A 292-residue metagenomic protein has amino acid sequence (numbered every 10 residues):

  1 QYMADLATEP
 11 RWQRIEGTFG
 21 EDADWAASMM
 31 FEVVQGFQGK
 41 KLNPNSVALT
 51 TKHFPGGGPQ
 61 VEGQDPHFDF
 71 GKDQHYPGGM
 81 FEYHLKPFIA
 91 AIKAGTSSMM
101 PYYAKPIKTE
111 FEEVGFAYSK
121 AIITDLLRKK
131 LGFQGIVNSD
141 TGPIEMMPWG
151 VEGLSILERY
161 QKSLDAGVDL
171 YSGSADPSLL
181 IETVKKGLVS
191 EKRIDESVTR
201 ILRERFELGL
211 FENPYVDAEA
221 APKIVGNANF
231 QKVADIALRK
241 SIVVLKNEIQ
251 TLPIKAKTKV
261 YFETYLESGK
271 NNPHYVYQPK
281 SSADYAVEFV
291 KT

Functional and structural regions predicted by a protein language model:
Q1-T292: Glycoside hydrolase catalytic-domain context in secreted enzymes
